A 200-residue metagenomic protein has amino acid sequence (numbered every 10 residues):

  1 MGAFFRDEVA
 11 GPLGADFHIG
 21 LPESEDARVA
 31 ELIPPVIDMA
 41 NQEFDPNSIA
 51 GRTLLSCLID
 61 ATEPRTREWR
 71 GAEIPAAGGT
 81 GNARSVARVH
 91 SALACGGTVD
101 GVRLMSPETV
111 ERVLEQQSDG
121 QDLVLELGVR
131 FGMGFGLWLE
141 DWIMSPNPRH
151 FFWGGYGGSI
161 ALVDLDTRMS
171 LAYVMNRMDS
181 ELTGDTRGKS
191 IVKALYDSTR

Functional and structural regions predicted by a protein language model:
M1-I143: Short, surface-exposed loop or secondary-structure junction motifs that flank catalytic or metal-binding residues
G79, V124, G128, F152-W153 (+2 more regions): Short amphipathic alpha-helix initiation/capping segments at coil-to-helix junctions
C95, L137, H150, A161-L162: Short basic/hydrophobic patches in alpha-helices and adjacent helix-turn junctions that form amphipathic surface motifs
V129-G132, N147, Y156-G157: A generic structural signal for well-ordered coil/turn residues at beta-strand boundaries that shape enzyme active-site
S145-F151: Short, hydrophobic/aromatic-rich segments at coil-to-beta transitions
G154-R200: Structured C-terminal helix/loop/strand segments within mature extracytoplasmic catalytic/sensor domains
